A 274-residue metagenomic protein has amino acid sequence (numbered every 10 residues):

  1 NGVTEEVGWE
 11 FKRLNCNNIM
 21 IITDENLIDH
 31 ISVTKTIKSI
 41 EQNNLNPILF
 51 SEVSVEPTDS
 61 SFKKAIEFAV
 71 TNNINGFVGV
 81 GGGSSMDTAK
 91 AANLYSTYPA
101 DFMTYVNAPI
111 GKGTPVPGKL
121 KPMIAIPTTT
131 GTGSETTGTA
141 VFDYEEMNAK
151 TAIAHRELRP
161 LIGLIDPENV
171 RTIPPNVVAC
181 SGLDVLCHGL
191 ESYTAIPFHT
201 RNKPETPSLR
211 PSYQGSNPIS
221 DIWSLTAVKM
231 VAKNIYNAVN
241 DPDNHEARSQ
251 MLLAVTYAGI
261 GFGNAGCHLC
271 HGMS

Functional and structural regions predicted by a protein language model:
N1-L14: N-terminal amphipathic/basic leader segments beginning at the initiator methionine
G8, I37, I48, K63-I66 (+7 more regions): Predominant activation on well-ordered alpha-helical scaffold segments within soluble catalytic domains
L14, N43, N72, Y95 (+7 more regions): Change "in soluble alpha/beta enzymes" to "in soluble alpha/beta proteins
M20-I21, G76-V78, I124: Conserved beta-strand elements of the Class I
I28-F102, Y236-R248: N-terminal small/polar loop signature for handling phosphorylated ligands or for N-terminal nucleophile
Y98-S212: A glycine/threonine-rich phosphate-anchoring loop and its flanking beta-alpha core in nucleotide/phosphate-binding
F198-S274: Active-site segments that bind and position negatively charged phosphate/pyrophosphate groups
